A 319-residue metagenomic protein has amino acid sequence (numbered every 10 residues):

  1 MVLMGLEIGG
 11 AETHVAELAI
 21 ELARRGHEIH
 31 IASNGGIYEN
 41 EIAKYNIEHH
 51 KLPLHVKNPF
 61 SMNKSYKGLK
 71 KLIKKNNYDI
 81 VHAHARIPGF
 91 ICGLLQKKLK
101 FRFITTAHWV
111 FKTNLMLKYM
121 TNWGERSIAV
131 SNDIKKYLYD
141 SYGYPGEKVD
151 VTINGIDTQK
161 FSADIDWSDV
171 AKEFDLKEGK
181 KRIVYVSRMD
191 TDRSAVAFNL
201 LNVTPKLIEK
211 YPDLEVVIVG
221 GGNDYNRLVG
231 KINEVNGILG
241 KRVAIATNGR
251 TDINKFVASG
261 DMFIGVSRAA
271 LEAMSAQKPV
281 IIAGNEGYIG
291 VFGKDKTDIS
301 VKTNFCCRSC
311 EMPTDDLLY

Functional and structural regions predicted by a protein language model:
V2-G9, H14-V15, I20-S61, G221-L228: N-terminal strand-loop element at the rim of the active site of nucleotide-sugar-dependent glycosyltransferases
F60, Y139-D140, E147, I156-E173 (+1 more regions): Acidic anion/phosphate-binding donor-loop and adjacent secondary structure in glycosyltransferase catalytic cores
Y78-I80, K255-L271, Q277-I281: Acidic donor-binding loop of glycosyltransferase active sites
A83-G89, A107: Short His-centered aromatic/hydrophobic patch
K97-N132, K136, G143, V257: A conserved, positively charged/aromatic
L176-A197, L201-P205, V217: Conserved donor-binding/catalytic core segment of Leloir-type glycosyltransferases
V219, L228-G249: Nucleotide-activated donor-binding/catalytic signature segment of Leloir-type glycosyltransferases, i.e., the conserved
N285-Y319: Change "using UDP/GDP/dTDP sugars" to "using nucleotide sugars
